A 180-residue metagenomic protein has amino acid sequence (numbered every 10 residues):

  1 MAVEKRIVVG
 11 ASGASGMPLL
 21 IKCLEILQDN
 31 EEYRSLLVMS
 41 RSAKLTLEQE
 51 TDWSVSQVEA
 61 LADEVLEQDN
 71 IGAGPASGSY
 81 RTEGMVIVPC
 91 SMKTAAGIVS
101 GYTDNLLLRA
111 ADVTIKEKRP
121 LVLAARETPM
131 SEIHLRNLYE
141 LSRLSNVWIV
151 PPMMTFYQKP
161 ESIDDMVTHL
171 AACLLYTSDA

Functional and structural regions predicted by a protein language model:
E4-S40: N-terminal phosphate-binding or glycine-rich loops at protein starts, especially the Walker A/P-loop of NTPases
G13-G16, V86, L141, L174: Buried hydrophobic positions in well-ordered alpha/beta secondary-structure cores of metabolic enzymes
S15, R41-K44, M92-K93, R126-S131 (+1 more regions): Acidic, glycine-rich active-site loops and adjacent beta-strand->loop/helix elements that engage anionic groups
V38-S40, Q68, A124, P152: Generic beta-sheet signal
R41-E59: N-terminal beta-loop-helix "entrance" segment that forms/cooperates in small-molecule cofactor or anionic ligand
I71-H134: Helix-loop-strand module that forms the ligand-binding subsite of alpha/beta enzymes
K116-L170: Short, glycine-/small-residue-rich phosphate/pyrophosphate-handling segment
Y176-A180: Conserved small/polar residues in nucleotide/adenosyl-binding loops
